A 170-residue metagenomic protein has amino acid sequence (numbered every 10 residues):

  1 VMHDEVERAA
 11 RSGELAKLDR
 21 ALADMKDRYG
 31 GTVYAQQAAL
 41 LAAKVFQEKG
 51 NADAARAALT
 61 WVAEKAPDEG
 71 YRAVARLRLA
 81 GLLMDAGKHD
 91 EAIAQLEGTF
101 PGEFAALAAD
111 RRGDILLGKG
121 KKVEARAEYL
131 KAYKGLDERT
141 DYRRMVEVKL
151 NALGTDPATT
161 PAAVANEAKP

Functional and structural regions predicted by a protein language model:
D27-A35, A63-R72, G98-L107, K134-R144: Short solvent-exposed coil/turn linkers within tandem alpha-helical repeat scaffolds
P101-G102, G120-D141, V148-N151: TPR/TPR-like (Sel1-like) alpha-helical repeat modules
